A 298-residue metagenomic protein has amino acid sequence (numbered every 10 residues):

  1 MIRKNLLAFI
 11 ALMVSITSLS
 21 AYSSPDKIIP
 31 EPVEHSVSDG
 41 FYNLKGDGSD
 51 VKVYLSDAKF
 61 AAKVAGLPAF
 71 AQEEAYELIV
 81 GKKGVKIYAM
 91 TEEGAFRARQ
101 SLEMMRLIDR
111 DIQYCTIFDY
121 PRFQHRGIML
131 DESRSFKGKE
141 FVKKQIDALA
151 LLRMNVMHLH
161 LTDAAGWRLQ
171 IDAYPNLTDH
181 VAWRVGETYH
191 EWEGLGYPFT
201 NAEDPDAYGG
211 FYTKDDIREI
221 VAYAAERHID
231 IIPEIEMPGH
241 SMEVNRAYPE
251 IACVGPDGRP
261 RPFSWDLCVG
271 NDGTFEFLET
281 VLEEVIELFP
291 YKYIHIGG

Functional and structural regions predicted by a protein language model:
I2, L7, L12-M13, S20-R126: Acidic, contiguous N-terminal accessory segments
A71-F277, V281-H295: Feature activates predominantly on carbohydrate-active enzymes
